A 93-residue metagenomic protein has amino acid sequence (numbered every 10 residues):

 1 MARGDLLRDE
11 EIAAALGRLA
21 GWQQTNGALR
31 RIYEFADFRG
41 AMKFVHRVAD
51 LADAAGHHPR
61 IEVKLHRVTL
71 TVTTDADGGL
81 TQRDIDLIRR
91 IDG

Functional and structural regions predicted by a protein language model:
M1-A36: N-terminal first-folded block
G21-Q24, A49-P59: Short arginine-rich
N26, V63-R67: Short Gly/Ser/Thr- and Asp/Glu-enriched loop/turn motifs at secondary-structure junctions
R31-R39, V68-D75: Alpha-helical scaffold segments that form or flank carboxylate-/histidine-based iron centers
R39-V45: Short amphipathic alpha-helices within nucleic acid-binding modules
H46-R47, R89: Solvent-exposed alpha-helix faces
R67-G93: C-terminal structural segments of small proteins and small subunits
